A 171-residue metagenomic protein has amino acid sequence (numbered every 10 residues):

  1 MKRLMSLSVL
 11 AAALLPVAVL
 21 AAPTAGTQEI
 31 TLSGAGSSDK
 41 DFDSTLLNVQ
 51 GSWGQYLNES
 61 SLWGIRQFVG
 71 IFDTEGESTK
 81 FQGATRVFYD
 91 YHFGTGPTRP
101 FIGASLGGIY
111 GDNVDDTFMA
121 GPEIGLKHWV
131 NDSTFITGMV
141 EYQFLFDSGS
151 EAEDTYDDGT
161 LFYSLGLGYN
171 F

Functional and structural regions predicted by a protein language model:
M1-T27: Cleavable N-terminal export/targeting peptides
L20-I71, T160-F171: Short glycine/proline- and aromatic-enriched beta-strand/turn motifs that initiate or cap beta-hairpins
A25, N58-S60, F93-T98, W129-S133: Outer-membrane beta-barrel channels and translocator barrels
G26, V69-E75, H128-F171: Predominantly the C-terminal beta-signal and adjacent terminal strand-loop region of outer-membrane beta-barrel
G26-Q28, D43-V49, T79-T85, T98 (+2 more regions): Residues that define the transmembrane beta-barrel architecture of outer-membrane proteins
G34-G36, G51-Q55, V87-Y91, A104-G108 (+3 more regions): Residues on the lipid-exposed face of transmembrane beta-strands in outer-membrane beta-barrel proteins
A35-D41, F68-G76, G94, L106-N113 (+1 more regions): Sequence/structural signature of outer-membrane beta-barrel proteins
G76-G107: Helix-adjacent hinge/juxtasegments
